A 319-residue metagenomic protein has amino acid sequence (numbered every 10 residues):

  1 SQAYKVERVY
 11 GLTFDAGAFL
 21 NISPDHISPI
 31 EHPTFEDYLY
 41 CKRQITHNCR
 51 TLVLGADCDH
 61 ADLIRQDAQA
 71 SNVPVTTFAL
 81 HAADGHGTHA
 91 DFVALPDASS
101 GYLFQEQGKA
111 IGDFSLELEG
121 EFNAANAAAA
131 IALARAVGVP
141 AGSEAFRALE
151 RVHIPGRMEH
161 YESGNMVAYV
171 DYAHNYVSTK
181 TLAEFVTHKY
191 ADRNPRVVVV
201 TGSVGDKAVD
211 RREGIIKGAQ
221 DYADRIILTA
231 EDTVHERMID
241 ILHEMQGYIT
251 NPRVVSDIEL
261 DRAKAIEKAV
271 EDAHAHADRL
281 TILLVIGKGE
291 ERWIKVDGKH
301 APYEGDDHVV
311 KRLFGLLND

Functional and structural regions predicted by a protein language model:
S1, I22, A56, A127 (+3 more regions): Generic detector of well-ordered alpha-helical packing
S1-Y4, G55-C58, G120, A208 (+3 more regions): Alpha-helix initiation/capping motif
A3, R50, D57-C58, Y176 (+2 more regions): Alpha-helix N-cap/helix-start capping motif
Y4-E7, H60-D62, S178-T179, I266-E267: Short, well-ordered alpha-helical microsegments
K5, G11-A168, Q246-Y248: Acidic, Mg2+-coordinating active-site environments of NTP-dependent enzymes
V9, Q44, G214-G218: Structural motif
N72-P74, A132-G142, R151-D319: ATP-dependent carboxylate-amine ligase
